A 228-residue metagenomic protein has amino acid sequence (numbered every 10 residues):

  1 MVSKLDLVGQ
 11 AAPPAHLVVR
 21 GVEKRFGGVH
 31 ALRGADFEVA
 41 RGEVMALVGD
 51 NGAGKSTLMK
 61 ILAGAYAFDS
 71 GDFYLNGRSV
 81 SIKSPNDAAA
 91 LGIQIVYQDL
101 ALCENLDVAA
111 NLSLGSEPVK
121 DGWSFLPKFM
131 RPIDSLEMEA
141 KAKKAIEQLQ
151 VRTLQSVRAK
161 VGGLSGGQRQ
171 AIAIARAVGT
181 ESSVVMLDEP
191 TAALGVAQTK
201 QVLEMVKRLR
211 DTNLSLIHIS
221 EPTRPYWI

Functional and structural regions predicted by a protein language model:
V2-S220, R224-P225: Glycine-rich phosphate-binding loops of nucleotide-dependent enzymes
